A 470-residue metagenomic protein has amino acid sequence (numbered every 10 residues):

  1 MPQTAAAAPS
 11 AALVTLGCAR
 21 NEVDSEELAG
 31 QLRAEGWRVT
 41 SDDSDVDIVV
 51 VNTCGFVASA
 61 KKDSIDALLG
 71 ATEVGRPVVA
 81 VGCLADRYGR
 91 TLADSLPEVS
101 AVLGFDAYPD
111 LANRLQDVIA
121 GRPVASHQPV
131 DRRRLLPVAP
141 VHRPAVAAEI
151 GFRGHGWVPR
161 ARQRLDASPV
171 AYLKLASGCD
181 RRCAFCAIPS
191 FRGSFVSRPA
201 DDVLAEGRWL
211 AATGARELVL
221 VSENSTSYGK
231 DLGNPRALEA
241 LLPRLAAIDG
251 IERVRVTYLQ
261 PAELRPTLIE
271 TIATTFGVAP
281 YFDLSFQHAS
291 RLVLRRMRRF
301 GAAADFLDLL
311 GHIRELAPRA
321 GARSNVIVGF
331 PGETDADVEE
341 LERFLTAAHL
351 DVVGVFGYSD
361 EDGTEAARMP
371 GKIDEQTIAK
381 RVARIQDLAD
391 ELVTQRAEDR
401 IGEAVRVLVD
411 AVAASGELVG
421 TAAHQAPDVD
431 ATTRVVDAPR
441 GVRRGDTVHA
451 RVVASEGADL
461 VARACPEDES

Functional and structural regions predicted by a protein language model:
M1-Y228, T267, F276-V278, F282 (+6 more regions): Proteins enriched for Cys/Gly/acidic motifs involved in redox and nucleic-acid/cofactor modification
P2-Q3, R368-S470: Terminal RNA-binding accessory module
G55-A60, A215-A240, R244, I248 (+3 more regions): Conserved glycine-rich "GG(E/T)P / GGGxP" loop and the immediately following alpha-helix in the radical SAM core
G89, S222-L232, E263-T267, F286-R298 (+4 more regions): Flexible glycine/acidic-rich beta-alpha junction loops that bind and position SAM and/or redox cofactors in anaerobic
G233-A246, P266-P280, E333-L350, E375-K380 (+1 more regions): Short, electropositive alpha-helical surface patch
E239-A240, A247-R253, L264-S324: Radical SAM/AdoMet-radical enzyme domain recognition
V256: Intrinsically disordered, low-complexity polar regions and short flexible loop motifs
L284, N325, L345, V353 (+3 more regions): Hydrophobic, well-ordered secondary-structure elements that form the walls of internal hydrophobic environments
